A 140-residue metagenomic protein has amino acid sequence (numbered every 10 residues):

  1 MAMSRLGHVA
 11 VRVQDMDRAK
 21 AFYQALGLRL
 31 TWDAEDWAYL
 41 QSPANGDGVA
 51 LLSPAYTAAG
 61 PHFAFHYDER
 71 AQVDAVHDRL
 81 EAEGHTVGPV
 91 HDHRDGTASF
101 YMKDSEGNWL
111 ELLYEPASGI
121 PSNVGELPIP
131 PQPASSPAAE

Functional and structural regions predicted by a protein language model:
A2, H77, A82-E140: Vicinal oxygen chelate
M3, A10-G48: Core segments of cupin and vicinal oxygen chelate
L6-V13, Q41, A55-R79, A98-K103 (+1 more regions): Vicinal oxygen chelate
R12, A34, H66, H93 (+1 more regions): Conserved residues at the C-terminal ends of beta-strands
D17, A21-A25, A71-A82: Replace "anionic and nucleotidyl ligands
L30, H62, S122-N123: A short, polar/proline- and glycine-enriched secondary-structure boundary/capping micro-motif
V49-S53: Short beta-strand/turn micro-motifs at beta-sheet edges
